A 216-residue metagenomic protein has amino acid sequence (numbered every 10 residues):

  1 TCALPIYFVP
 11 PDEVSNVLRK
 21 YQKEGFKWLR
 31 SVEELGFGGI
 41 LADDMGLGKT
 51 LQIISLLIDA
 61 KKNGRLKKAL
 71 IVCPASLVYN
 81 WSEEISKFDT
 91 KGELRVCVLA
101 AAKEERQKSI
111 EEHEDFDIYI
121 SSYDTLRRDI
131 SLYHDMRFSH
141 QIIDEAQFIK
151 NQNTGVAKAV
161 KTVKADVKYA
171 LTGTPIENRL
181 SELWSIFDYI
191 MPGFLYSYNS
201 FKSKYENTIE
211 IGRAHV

Functional and structural regions predicted by a protein language model:
A3-E210: ASCE P-loop NTPase motor core, strongest for the SF2 helicase catalytic module
H215-V216: A short, hydrophobic C-terminal helix/tail in secreted or cell-surface proteins
